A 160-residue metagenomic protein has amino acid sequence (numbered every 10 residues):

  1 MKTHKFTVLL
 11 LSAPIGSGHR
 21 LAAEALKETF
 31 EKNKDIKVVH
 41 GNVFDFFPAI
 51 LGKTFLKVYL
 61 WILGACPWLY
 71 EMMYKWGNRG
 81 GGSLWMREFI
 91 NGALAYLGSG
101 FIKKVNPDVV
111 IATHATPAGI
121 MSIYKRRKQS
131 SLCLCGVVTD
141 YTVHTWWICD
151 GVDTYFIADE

Functional and structural regions predicted by a protein language model:
K2-L9: Extreme N-terminal starter segment of soluble prokaryotic enzymes
L9-A13, G41, V137: Short hydrophobic segments within beta-strands
A13-A22: A short, glycine/small-residue-rich beta-strand->loop->alpha-helix junction that serves as a flexible
H19, P48, A118-I120, V143-T145: Short, well-ordered alpha-helical microsegments
A25-V105: Conserved N-terminal ligand/cofactor-binding loop architecture of enzyme catalytic domains
L97-V110, G119-C135: Glycosyltransferases and closely related glycan-assembly transferases that use nucleotide-activated donors
R127-E160: Active-site-proximal region of nucleotide-activated glycan assembly enzymes, centered on histidine/acidic-rich loops
